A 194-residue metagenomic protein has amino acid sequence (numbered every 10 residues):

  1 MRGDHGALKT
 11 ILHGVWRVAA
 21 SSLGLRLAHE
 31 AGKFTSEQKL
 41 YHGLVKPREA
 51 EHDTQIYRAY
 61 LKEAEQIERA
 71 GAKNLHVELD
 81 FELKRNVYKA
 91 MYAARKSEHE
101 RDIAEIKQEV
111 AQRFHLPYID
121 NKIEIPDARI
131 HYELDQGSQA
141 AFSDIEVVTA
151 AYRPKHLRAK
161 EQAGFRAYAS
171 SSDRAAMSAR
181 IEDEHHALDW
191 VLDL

Functional and structural regions predicted by a protein language model:
D4-H5, T10-W16, S22-L194: Electrostatic, structured charged patches in enzyme active sites and in nucleic-acid/phosphate-binding
